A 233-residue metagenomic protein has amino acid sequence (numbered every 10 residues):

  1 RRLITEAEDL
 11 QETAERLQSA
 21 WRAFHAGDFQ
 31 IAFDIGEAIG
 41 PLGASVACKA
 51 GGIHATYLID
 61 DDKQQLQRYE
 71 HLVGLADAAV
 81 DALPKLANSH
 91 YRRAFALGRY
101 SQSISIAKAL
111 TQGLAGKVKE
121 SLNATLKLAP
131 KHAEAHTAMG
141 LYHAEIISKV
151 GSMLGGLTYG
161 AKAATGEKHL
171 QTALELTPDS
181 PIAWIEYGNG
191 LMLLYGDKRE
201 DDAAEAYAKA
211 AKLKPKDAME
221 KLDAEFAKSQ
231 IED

Functional and structural regions predicted by a protein language model:
R1-A129, E134, M139, E167 (+3 more regions): N-terminal alpha-helical interaction modules that lie
K131-P178: Alpha-helical adaptor scaffolds
E186-D201: Extended alpha-helical scaffolding segments
